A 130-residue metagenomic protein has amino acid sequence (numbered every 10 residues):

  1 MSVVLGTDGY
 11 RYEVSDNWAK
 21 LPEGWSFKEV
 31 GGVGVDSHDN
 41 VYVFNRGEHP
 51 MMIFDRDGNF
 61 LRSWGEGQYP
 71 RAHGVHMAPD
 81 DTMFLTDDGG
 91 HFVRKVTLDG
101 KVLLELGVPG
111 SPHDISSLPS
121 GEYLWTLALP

Functional and structural regions predicted by a protein language model:
M1-P130: Eukaryotic scaffold repeat domains enriched in small/polar residues
